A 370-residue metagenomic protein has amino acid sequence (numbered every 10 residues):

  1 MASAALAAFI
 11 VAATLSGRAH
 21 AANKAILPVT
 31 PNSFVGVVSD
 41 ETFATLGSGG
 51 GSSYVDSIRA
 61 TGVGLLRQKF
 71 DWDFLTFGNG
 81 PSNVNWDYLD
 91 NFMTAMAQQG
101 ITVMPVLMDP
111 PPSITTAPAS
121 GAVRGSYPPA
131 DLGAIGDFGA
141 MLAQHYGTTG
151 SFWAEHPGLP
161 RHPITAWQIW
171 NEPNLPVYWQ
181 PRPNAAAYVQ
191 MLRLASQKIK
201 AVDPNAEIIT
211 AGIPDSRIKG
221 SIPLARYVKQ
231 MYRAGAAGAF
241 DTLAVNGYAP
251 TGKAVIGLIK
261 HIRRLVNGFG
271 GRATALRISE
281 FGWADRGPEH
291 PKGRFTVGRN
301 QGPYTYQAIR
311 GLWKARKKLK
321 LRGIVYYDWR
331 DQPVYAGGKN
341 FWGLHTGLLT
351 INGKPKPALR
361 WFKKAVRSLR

Functional and structural regions predicted by a protein language model:
M1-H20: Secretory targeting and sorting signals
A21-L65, K69-D71: Boundary/entry segment of secreted carbohydrate-active catalytic domains
V38, G150-L159, P163, Q190-V228 (+2 more regions): Aromatic-lined carbohydrate-recognition surfaces of secreted/lumenal glycan-active proteins
F43-A60, S221-A234, G302-L312: Short, acidic/polar
I58-I218, G238: Substrate-binding cleft and catalytic face of glycoside hydrolase catalytic domains, especially the flexible beta-alpha
Y127, P163, Q168, P173 (+3 more regions): Aromatic-rich peripheral "rim/lid" segments of glycoside hydrolase catalytic domains that contact and position glycan
E207, R226, Y232-P291, Y306-R322 (+1 more regions): Glycoside hydrolase catalytic-domain groove-lining segments
G212-A244, E289-H290, R330-F341: Substrate-binding cleft/loops of secretory-pathway carbohydrate-active enzymes
